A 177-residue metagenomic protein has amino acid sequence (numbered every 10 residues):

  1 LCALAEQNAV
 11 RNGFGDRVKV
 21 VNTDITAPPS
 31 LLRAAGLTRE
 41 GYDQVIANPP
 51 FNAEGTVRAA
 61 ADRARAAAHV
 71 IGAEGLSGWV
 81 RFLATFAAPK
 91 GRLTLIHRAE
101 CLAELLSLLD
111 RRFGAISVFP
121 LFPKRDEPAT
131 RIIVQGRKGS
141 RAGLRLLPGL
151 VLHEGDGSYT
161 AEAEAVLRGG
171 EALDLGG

Functional and structural regions predicted by a protein language model:
L1-R58: Conserved SAM/SAH cofactor-binding pocket of Class I
D16, A53-T56, P89-L93, G114-S117 (+1 more regions): Short, structured loop/turn "capping" segments at alpha-beta junctions
E40, P49-G78, F82, F86: Mobile active-site "lid"/loop adjacent to the S-adenosyl-L-methionine
G72-A129, I133-V134: Conserved Class I SAM-dependent methyltransferase catalytic core
P128-G177: SAM/dcSAM-binding transferase cores
